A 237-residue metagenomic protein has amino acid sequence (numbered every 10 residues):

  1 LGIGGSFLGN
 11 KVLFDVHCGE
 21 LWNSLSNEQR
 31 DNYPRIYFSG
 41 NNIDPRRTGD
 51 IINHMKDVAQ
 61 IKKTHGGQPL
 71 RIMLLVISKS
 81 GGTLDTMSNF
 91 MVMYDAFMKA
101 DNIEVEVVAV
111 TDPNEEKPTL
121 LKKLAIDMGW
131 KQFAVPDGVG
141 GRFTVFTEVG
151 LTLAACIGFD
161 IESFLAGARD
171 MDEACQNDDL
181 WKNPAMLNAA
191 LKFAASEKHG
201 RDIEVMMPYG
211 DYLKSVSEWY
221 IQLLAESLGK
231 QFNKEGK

Functional and structural regions predicted by a protein language model:
L1-G4, M73-S80, V108-A109, D202-G210: Short glycine-rich or small-residue beta-strand-to-loop segments that form or flank ligand, phosphate, metal/Fe-S
G4-G9, I43, S80-G82, T152: FAD-binding core of FAD-dependent oxidoreductases, characterized by glycine-rich FAD pyrophosphate-binding loops
L8-K11, L25, R47-T48, L84-T86 (+3 more regions): Short helix/loop capping segments that flank catalytic or ligand/cofactor-binding pockets
L8-S26, I51-A59, S88-M98, K123-K131 (+1 more regions): A glycine- and small-aliphatic-rich helix-loop capping segment at beta-alpha/alpha-beta transitions that lines
L13-M73: Glycine-rich oxoanion-binding loops at beta->alpha junctions
F38-R46, D50, K63-T64, I77-S88 (+3 more regions): Alpha-helix capping and helix-loop boundary segments enriched in small/acidic/polar residues
D44-H65, N89-M93, L121, K182-S196: Structured alpha-helical segments in the cores of large, soluble enzyme domains
A96-K237: Active-site phosphate/pyrophosphate-binding segments
